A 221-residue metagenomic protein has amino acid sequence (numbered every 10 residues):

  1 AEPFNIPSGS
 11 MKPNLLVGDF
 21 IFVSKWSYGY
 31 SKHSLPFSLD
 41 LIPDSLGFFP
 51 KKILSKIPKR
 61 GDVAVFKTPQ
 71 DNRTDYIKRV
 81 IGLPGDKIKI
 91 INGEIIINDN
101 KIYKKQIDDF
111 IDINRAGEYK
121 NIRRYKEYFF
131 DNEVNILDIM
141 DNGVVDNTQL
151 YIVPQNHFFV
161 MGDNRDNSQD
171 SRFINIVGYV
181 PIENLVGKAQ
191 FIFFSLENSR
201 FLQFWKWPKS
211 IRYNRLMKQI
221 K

Functional and structural regions predicted by a protein language model:
A1-V17: Alpha-helical transmembrane signal-anchor/signal-peptide segments
E2, V17-K221: Soluble "head" domains of membrane/secretory-pathway proteins
